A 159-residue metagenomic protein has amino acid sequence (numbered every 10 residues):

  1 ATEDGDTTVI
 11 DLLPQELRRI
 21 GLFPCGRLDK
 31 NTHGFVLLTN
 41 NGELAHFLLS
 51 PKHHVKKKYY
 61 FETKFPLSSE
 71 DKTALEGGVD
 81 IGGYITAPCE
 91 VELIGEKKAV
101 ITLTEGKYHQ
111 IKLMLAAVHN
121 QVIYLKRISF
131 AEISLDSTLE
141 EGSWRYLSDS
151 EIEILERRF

Functional and structural regions predicted by a protein language model:
A1-F159: Basic, flexible Lys/Arg- and Gly-enriched helix-loop patches that mediate nucleic-acid binding at interfaces with rRNA
